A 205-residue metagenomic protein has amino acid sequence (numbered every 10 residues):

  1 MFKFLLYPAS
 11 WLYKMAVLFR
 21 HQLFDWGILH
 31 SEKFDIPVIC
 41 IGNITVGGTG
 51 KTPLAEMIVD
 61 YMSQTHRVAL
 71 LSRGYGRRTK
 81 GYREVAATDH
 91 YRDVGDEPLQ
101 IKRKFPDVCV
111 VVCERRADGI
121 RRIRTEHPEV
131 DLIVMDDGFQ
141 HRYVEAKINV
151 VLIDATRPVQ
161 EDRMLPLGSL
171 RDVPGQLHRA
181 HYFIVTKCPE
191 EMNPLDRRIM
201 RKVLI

Functional and structural regions predicted by a protein language model:
M1-A16: Charged, amphipathic alpha-helical linker segments immediately N-terminal to NTP-binding catalytic cores
P8, D35-P37, I148-N149, H181: A generic secondary-structure signal marking the coil-to-beta-strand transition
L18-L29, L195-D196, K202-V203: Short N-terminal or domain-adjacent regulatory/targeting segments
H21-A87, E190: Walker A (P-loop) phosphate-binding motif
H66, L204-I205: Structural alpha-beta junctions
G74-L204: Phosphate/Mg2+-binding loops and adjacent switch elements in nucleotide/diphosphate-handling enzyme cores
